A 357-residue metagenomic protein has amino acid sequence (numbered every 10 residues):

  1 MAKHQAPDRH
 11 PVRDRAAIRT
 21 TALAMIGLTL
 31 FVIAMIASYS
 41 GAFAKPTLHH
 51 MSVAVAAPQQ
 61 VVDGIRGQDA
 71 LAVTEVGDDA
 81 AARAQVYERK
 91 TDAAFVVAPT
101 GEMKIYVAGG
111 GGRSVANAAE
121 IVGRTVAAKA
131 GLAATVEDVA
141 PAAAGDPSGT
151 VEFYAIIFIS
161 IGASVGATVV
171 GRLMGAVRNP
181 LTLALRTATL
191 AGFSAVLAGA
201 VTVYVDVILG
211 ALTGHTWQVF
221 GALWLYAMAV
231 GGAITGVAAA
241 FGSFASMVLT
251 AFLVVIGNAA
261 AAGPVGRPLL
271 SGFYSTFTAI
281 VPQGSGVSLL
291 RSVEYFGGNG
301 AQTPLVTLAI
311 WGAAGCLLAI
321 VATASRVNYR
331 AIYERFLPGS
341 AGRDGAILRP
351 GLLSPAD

Functional and structural regions predicted by a protein language model:
M1-R15: Short, Lys/Arg-rich, polar N-terminal cytosolic tail immediately upstream of the first transmembrane signal-anchor
R13-L48, I157-A167, L253-N258: Hydrophobic alpha-helical transmembrane segments of multi-pass membrane transport/permease proteins
I33, A191-G199, G312-A322: Hydrophobic core of alpha-helical transmembrane segments in multi-pass integral membrane proteins
H50-Q68, A341-G342: Short extracytoplasmic/periplasmic juxtamembrane "stem" segments immediately C-terminal to an N-terminal membrane anchor
Q59, I65-P141: Extracytoplasmic loops/domains of multi-pass membrane proteins
D92, K129-V169: Membrane-helix interface and discontinuous TM-entry motifs in multi-pass inner-membrane proteins
F153-A262: Transmembrane alpha-helical segments that form the functional core of multipass membrane systems
W217-D357: Membrane-spanning alpha-helical segments of multipass transporters and channels
